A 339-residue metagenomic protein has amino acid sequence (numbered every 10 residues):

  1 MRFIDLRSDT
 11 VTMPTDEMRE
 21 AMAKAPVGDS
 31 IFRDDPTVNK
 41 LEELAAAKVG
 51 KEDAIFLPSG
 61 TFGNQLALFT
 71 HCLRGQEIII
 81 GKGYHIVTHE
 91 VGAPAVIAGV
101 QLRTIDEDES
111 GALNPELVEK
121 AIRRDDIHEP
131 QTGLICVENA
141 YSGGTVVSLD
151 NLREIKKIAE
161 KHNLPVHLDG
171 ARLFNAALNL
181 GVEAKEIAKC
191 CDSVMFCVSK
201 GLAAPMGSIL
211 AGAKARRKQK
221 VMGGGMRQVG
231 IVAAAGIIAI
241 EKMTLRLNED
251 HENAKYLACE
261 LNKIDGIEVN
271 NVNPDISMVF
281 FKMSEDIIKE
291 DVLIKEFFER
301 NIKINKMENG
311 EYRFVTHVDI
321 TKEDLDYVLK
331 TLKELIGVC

Functional and structural regions predicted by a protein language model:
M1-N271, D275-I287, D291-R300, N305-I320 (+1 more regions): Conserved PLP-enzyme active-site core in the AAT-like
